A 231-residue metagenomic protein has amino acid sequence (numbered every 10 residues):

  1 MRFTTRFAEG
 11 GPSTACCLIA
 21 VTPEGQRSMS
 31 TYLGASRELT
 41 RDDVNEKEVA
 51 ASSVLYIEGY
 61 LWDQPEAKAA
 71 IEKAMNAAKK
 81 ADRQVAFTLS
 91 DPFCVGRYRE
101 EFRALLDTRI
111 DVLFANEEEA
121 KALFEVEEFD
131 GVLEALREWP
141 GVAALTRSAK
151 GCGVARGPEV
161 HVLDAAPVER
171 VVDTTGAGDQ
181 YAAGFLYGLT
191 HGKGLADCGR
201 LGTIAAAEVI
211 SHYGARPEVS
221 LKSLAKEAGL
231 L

Functional and structural regions predicted by a protein language model:
M1-I57, A225-L231: Conserved N-terminal subdomain of the carbohydrate kinase-like
F3, V85-A86, A143: Hydrophobic beta-strand scaffold residues
Q26-Y32, D107-T108, E134-E138: A polyampholytic, Gly/Pro-enriched intrinsically disordered region
L33-S36, E118, A166-E169: Short, acidic/turn-prone active-site loops that include or flank metal/cofactor- and phosphate-binding residues
E46-A51, L106-D107, R137: A short, aliphatic-rich alpha-helical micro-motif
V54-E134, K150-C152: Conserved beta-alpha-beta core of the PfkB/ribokinase-like small-molecule kinase fold
N76-K80, E100, V126-L231: Conserved phosphate-binding/catalytic region of the ribokinase-like
